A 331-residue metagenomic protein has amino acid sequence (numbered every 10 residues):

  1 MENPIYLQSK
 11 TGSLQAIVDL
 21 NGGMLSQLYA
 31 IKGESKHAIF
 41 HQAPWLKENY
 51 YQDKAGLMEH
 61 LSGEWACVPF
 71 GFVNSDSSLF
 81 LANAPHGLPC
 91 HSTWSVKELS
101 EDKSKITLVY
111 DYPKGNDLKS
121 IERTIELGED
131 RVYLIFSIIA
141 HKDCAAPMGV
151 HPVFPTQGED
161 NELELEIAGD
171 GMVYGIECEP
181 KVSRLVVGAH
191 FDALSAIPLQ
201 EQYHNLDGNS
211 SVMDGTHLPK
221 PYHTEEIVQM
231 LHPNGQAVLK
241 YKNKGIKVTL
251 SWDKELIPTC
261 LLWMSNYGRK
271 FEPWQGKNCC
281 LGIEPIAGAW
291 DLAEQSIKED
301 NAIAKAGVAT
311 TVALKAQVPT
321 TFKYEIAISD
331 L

Functional and structural regions predicted by a protein language model:
M1-Y133, C144, G149-L331: Surface-exposed acidic/polar loop and edge beta-strand patches at domain peripheries
I138-I139, I326: Hydrophobic beta-strand positions in extracellular immunoglobulin-like domains
